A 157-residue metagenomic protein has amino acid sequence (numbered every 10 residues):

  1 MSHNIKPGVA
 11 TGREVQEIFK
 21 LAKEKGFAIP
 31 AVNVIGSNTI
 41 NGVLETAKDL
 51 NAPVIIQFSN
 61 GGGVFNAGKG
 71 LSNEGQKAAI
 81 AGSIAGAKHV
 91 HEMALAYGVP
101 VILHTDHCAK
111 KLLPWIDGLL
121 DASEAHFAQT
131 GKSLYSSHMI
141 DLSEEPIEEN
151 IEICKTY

Functional and structural regions predicted by a protein language model:
M1-P30: N-terminal amphipathic alpha-helix/helix-capping segment at the start of soluble metabolic enzymes
N4, G8, F27-A28, V64-S83 (+1 more regions): Glycine-rich tight-turn/loop motif centered on a GG-T
P7, V32-I35, T105-C108, L142: Glycine- and other small-residue-rich loops at beta-strand/loop junctions that grip anionic moieties
A10-G12, A31-D49: N-terminal glycine-rich phosphate/pyrophosphate-binding loops that anchor nucleotide-derived ligands and cofactors
I18, V43, V90, Y157: Aromatic/hydrophobic pocket-lining residues that form π-stacking "cages" and hydrophobic walls in ligand
E24-I29, L50-V54, Y97-V101, K132-S136: Short, well-ordered coil/turn segments that N-cap beta-strands
L44-I116: Active-site cofactor/substrate anionic-group-binding motifs, chiefly glycine- and Lys/Arg-rich phosphate-binding loops
K110-G118, S143-Y157: Active-site-adjacent beta->alpha loops and helix N-cap segments on the catalytic face of soluble alpha/beta enzymes
